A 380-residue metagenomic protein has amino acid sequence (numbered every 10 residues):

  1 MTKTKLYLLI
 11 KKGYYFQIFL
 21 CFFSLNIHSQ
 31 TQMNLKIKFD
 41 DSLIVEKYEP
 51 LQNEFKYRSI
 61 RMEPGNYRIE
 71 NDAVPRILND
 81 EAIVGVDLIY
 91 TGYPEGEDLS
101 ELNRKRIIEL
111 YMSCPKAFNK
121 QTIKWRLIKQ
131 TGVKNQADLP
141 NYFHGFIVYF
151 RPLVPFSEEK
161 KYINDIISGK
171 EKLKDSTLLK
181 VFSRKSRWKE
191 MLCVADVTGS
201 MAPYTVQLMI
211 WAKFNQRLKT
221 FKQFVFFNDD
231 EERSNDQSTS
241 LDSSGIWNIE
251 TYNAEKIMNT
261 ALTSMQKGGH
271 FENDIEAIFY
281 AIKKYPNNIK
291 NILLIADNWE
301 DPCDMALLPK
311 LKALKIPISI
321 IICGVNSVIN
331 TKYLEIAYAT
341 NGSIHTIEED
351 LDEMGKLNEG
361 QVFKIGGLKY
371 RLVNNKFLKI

Functional and structural regions predicted by a protein language model:
M1-M33: Bacterial Sec-dependent N-terminal signal peptides
Q52-A73, G132-V133, S240-I289, P302 (+1 more regions): Von Willebrand factor
N66-E70, P75, E97-K105, N298-T340 (+1 more regions): VWA/integrin I-like adhesion module and closely mimicked acidic/polar interface patches used
A73-N79, L139-L192, M201-V206, F214-T220: Acidic, polar low-complexity linker/tail segments
G85-S100, Q121-V133, R187-S244, I278 (+1 more regions): Von Willebrand factor
E95-L102, M201-V206, E232-S238, E300-A306 (+2 more regions): Extracytoplasmic/secreted cell-surface and envelope-processing proteins
K189, L218-Q223, I257, P286-N291 (+2 more regions): Loop/turn elements at helix/coil->beta-strand transitions in domains of secreted/extracellular proteins
T340, I344-I380: C-terminal "exit" segments of structured domains
